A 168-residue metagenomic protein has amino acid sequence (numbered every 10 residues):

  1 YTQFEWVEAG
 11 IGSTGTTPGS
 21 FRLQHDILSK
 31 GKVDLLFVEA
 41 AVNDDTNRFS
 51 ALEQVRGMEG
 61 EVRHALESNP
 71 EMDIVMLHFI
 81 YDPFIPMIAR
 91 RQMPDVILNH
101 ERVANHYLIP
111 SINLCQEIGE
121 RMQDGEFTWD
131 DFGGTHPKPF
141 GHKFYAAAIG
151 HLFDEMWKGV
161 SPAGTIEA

Functional and structural regions predicted by a protein language model:
T2, S20-T165: Alpha-helical cap/lid subdomain in secreted, periplasmic, or secretory-pathway luminal O-acyl-processing enzymes
T2-G15: A short beta-strand-loop structural module common to alpha/beta enzyme folds
